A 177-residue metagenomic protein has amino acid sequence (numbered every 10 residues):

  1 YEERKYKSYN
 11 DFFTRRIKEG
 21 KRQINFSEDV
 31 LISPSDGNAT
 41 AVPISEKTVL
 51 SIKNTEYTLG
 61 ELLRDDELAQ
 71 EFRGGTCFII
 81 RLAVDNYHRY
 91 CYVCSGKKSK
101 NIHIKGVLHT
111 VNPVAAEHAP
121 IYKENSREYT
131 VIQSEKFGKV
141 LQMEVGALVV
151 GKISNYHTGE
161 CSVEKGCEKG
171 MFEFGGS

Functional and structural regions predicted by a protein language model:
Y1-S177: Contiguous, well-folded functional domains in the mature portion of proteins
